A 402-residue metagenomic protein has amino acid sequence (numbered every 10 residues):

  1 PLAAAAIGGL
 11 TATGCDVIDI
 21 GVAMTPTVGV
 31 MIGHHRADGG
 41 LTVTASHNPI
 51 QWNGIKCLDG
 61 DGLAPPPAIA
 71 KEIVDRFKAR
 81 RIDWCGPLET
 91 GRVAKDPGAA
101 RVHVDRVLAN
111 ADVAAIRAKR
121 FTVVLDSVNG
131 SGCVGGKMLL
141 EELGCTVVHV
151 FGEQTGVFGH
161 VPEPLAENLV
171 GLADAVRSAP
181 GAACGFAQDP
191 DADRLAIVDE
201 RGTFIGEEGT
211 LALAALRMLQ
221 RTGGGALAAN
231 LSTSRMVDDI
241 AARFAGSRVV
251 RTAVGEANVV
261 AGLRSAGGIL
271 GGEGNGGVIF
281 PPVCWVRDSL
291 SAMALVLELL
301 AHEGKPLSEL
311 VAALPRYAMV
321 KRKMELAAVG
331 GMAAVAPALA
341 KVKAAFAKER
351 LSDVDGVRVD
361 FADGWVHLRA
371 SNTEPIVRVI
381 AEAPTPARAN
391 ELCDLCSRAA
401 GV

Functional and structural regions predicted by a protein language model:
P1, N48-P49, V128-C133, A192-D193 (+2 more regions): Gly/Ser/Thr-rich loops at beta-strand to alpha-helix junctions that form or flank small-molecule/cofactor-binding
P1-W52, L108, M138-V198: N-terminal small/polar loop signature for handling phosphorylated ligands or for N-terminal nucleophile
T11, I20-P26, K71-D105, E200-G274 (+1 more regions): Proline/glycine-rich low-complexity loops and linkers
I32-H35, N48-I50, V113-A118, A175-P180 (+11 more regions): Solvent-exposed alpha-helices and their adjacent loops that cap or buttress functional pockets in soluble metabolic
W52, C184, T222-V402: Phosphate-binding and adjacent anionic-ligand microenvironments
N53-P180: Gly/Ser/Thr-enriched, mixed-charge loops and adjacent short helices that form phosphate/oxyanion-binding elements
C57-G60, A196-E200, I279-P281: Short beta-strand-to-turn element immediately C-terminal to the catalytic PLP-Schiff-base lysine in fold type I
A64-P66, H149-F151, T203-T222, S289-E298 (+1 more regions): Gly/Ser/Thr-rich active-site loops/lids in small-molecule metabolic enzymes that frequently grip phosphoryl groups
